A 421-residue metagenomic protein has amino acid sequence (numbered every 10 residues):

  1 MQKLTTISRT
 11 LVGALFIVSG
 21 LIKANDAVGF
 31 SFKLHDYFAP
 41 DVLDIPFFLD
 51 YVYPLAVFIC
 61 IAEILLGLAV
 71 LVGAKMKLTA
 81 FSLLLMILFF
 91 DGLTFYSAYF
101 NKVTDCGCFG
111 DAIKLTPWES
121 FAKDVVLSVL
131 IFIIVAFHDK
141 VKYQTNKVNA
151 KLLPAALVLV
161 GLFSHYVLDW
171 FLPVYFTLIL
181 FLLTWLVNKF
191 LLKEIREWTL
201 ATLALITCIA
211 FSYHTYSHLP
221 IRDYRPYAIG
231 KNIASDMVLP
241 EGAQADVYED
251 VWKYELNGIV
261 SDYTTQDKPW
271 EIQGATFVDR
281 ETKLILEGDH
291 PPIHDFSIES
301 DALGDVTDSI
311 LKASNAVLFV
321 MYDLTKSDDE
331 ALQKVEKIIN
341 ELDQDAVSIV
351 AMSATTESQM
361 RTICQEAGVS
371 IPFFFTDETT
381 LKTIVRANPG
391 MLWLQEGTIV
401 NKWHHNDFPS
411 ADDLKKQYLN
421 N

Functional and structural regions predicted by a protein language model:
M1-A24: N-terminal signal-anchor transmembrane alpha helix
P40, Y51-D169: Hydrophobic alpha-helical segments
L152-D169, T177-D223: Internal/C-terminal transmembrane anchor helices
T199-S309: Membrane-interface segments at or immediately adjacent to transmembrane helices that form the boundary between
H214-L219, G230, T398-N421: Thiol-/selenol-based redox modules, centered on thioredoxin-like and closely related oxidoreductase domains
V251-I259, P389-W403: A short, hydrophobic beta-strand/beta-hairpin element that forms part of a small beta-sheet core
H294-E299, T307-S327: Short active-site neighborhood of thiol/selenol oxidoreductases, capturing the structured segment around
I349, E366-N388: Short, internal strand/loop/helix patches that form the active-site neighborhood or redox-interaction surface
